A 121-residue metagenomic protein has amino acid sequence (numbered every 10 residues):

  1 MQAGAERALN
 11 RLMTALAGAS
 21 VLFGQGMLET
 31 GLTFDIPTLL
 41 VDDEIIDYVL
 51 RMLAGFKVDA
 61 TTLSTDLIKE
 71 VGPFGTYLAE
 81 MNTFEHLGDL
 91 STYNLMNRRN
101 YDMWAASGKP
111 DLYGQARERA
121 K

Functional and structural regions predicted by a protein language model:
M1-I45: Glycine-rich anion/phosphate-binding loop at the beta-strand->alpha-helix junction
P37-K121: Catalytic-core signal marking the mid-to-C-terminal active-site face
